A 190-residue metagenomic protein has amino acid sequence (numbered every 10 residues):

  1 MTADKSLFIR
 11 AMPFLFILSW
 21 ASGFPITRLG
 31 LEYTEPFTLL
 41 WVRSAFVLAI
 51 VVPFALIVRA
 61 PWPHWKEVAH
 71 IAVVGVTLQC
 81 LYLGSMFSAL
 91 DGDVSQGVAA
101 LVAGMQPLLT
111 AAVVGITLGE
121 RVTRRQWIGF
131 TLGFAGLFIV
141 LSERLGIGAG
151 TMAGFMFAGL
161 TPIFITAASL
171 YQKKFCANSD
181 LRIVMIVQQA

Functional and structural regions predicted by a protein language model:
M1-W41, A149-K174: Glycine-/small-residue-enriched transmembrane alpha-helix faces in small-molecule transporters and effluxers
P13, K66-G75, V122-F134, G154-F155 (+1 more regions): Cytoplasmic-side transmembrane-helix entry/capping segments in multi-pass membrane proteins
S19, G23-F24, V52-A103, I139: Specific transmembrane alpha-helical segments of multi-pass solute transporters/efflux pumps, especially DMT/EamA
A21, A45-A49, F134, T166 (+1 more regions): Small-residue-rich packing faces within the transmembrane alpha-helices of Major Facilitator Superfamily
G23-T34, F46, L83-V94, V102 (+2 more regions): Juxtamembrane C-cap of transmembrane helices in multi-pass membrane transport proteins
T38-A49, L78, F87-R121, T161: Specific alpha-helical transmembrane segments that line the substrate/conduction pathway and gating interfaces
L48-A55, L83, P107-G115, F130 (+2 more regions): Hydrophobic transmembrane alpha-helices of multi-pass small-molecule transporters
V51, V113, V122-R144, T161-P162: Hydrophobic transmembrane alpha-helices of multi-pass small-molecule transport proteins
